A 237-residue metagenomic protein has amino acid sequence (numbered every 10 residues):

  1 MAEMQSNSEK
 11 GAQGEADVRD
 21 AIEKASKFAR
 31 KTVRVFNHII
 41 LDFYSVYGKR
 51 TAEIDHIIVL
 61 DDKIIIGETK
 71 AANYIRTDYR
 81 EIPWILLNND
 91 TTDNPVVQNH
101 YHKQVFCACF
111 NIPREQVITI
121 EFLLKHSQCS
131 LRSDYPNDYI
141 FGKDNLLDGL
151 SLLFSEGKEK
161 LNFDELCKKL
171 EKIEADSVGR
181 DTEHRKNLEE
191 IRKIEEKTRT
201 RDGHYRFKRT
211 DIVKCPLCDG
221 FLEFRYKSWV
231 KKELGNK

Functional and structural regions predicted by a protein language model:
M1-E53, V59-I64, N73-R80, N88-L234: Surface-exposed interaction regions that form or flank ligand-binding interfaces
K237: Short metal-binding segments enriched for Cys and/or His
